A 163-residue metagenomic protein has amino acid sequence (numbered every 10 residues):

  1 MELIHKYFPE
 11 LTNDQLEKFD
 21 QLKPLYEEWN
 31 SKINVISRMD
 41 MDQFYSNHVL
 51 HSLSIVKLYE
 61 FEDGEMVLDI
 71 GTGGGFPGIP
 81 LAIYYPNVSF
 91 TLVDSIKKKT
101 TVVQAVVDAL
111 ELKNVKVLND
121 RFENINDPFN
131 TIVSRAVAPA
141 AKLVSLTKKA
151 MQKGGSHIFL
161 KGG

Functional and structural regions predicted by a protein language model:
M1-S37: N-terminal auxiliary segments of SAM/dcSAM-dependent transferases
E28, Y45-D63: Conserved alpha-helix/loop element of class I SAM-dependent methyltransferases that forms part of the SAM/SAH-binding
V35-N47: Conserved GNAT-fold acetyl-CoA-binding loop/helix
D63-G73: Conserved class I S-adenosyl-L-methionine
G74-N87: Conserved SAM-binding loop of SAM-dependent methyltransferases across substrates and taxa, primarily the Class I
N87-T91, S95-G163: S-adenosylmethionine
